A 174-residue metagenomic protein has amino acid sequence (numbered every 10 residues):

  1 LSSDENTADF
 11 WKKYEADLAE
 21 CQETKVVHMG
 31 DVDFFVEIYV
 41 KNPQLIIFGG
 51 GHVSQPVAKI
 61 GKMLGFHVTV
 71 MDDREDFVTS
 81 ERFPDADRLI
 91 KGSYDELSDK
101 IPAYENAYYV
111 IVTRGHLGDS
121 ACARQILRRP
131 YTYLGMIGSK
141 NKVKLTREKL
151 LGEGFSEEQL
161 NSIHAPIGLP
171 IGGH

Functional and structural regions predicted by a protein language model:
L1-D73, S80-P84, I90, Y104-Y108 (+2 more regions): Segments forming oxygen-rich coordination pockets for charged ligands
F66, Y131, F155: Short phosphate-binding/catalytic loops that engage adenosine nucleotides
M71, Y108, R114, R124-L150: ADP-ribose/adenylate-binding Rossmann-like module
E75-S80, D119-A121: Short, glycine/polar-rich helix-capping loops at beta-to-alpha or helix-loop-helix junctions that flank or form
P84-A86, R129-P130: Short, structured coil segments at secondary-structure junctions
G92-L97, L117: Conserved SAM/SAH-binding loop
D95-E105: Short amphipathic alpha-helix with an adjacent loop that forms part of the alpha/beta core around
I137-H174: Adenosine-phosphate binding glycine-rich loop
